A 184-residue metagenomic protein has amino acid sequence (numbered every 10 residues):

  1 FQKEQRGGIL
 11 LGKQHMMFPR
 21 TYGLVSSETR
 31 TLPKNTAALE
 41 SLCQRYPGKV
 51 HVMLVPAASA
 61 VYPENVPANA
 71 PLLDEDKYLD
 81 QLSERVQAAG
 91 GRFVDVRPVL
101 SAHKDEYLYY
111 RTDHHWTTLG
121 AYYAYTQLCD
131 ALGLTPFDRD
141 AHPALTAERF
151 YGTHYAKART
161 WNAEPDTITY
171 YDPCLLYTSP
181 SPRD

Functional and structural regions predicted by a protein language model:
F1-A38, A60-A70, R183: Serine-dependent acyl-ester chemistry module
K34, A38-S41, K77, Q81 (+2 more regions): Extracytoplasmic/secreted proteins, especially bacterial periplasmic and envelope-associated proteins
G48-P63: Short, well-structured secondary-structure segments
A58-A60, V99-E106: Short, conserved phosphate-binding/catalytic loop or strand-edge motifs used in phosphoryl-/nucleotidyl-transfer
S59-V94: Substrate-gating cap/lid alpha-helix
Y110-R139: Histidine-centered active-site loop/cap adjacent to the catalytic His in serine esterases/O-acetyl transfer systems
F137-L176: Extended, H/D-rich, highly charged conserved domains that either
Y177-D184: Conserved small/polar residues in nucleotide/adenosyl-binding loops
